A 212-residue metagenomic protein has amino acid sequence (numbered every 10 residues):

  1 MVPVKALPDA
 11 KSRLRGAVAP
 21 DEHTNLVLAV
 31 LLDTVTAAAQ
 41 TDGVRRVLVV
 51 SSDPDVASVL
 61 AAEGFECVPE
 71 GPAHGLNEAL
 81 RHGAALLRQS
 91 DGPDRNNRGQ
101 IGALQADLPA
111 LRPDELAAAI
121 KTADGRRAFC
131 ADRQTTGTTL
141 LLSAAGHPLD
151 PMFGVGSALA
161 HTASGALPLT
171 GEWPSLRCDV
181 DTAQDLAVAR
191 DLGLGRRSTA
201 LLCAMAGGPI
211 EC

Functional and structural regions predicted by a protein language model:
M1-L14: N-terminal nucleotide-binding beta1-loop-alpha1 segment
V27-V44: A short, N-terminal amphipathic alpha-helix
V44-E66: Acidic donor-binding segment of Leloir-type glycosyltransferases
V59-Q100, S157: Short phosphate-binding loop-to-helix
A110-T135: Conserved donor-nucleotide/metal-binding helix-loop-beta segment in metal-dependent transferases, i.e., the alpha-helix
T139-A166: Short, glycine-/small-residue-rich phosphate/pyrophosphate-handling segment
G156-C212: Conserved alpha/beta core of the MobA/IspD/sugar-nucleotide pyrophosphorylase nucleotidyltransferase superfamily
